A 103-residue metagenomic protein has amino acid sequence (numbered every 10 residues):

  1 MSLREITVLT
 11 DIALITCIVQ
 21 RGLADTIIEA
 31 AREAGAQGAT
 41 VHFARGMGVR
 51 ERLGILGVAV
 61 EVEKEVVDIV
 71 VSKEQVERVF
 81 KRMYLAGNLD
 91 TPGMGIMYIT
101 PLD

Functional and structural regions predicted by a protein language model:
M1-D103: Positively charged, small/polar-rich N-terminal and surface patches that mediate targeting and assembly and bind
